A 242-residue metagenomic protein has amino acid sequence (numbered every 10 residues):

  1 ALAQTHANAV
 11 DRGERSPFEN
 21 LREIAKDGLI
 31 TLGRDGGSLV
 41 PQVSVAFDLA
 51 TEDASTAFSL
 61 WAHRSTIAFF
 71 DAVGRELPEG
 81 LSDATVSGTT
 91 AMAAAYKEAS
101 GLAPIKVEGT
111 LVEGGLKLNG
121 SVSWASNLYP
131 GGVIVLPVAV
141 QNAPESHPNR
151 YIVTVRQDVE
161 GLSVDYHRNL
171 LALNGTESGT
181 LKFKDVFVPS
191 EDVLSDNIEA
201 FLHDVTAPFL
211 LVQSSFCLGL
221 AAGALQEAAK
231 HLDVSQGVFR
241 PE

Functional and structural regions predicted by a protein language model:
A1-S44, S214-E242: Alpha-helical interface subdomain recognition
R15-S126: Glycine-rich flavin
V73-G74, V112-E113, A139-A143, Q157-E160 (+1 more regions): Short loop segments at secondary-structure junctions
V86, A103-I105, P130-G132, N149 (+3 more regions): A generic structural signal for well-ordered coil/turn residues at beta-strand boundaries that shape enzyme active-site
S100, S126-L128, L162-V164, S190-V193: Short helix/loop capping segments that flank catalytic or ligand/cofactor-binding pockets
E113-K117, V133, S178: A generic structural signal for beta-strand entry/edge sites
S121-L162: A short core secondary-structure module
R168-E242: Glycine-rich beta->alpha junctions and the first turn(s) of the following alpha-helix
